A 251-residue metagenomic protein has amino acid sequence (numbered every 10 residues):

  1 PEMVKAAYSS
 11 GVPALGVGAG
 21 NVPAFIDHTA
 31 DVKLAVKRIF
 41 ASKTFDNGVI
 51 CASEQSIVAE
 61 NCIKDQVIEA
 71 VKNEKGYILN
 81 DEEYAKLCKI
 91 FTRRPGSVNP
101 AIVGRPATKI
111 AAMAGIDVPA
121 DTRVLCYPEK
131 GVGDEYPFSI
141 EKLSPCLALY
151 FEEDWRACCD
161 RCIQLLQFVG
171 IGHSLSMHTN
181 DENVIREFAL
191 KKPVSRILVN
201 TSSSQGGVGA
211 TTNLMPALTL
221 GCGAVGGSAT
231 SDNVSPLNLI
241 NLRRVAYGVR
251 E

Functional and structural regions predicted by a protein language model:
P1, G20, S202: Residue-level "edge-of-site" marker
E2, C62, E182-N183: Alpha-helix/helix-capping structural signal
K5-G133: ALDH superfamily catalytic-core signature
I116-E251: Conserved C-terminal structural/oligomerization subdomain of aldehyde/semialdehyde dehydrogenase
